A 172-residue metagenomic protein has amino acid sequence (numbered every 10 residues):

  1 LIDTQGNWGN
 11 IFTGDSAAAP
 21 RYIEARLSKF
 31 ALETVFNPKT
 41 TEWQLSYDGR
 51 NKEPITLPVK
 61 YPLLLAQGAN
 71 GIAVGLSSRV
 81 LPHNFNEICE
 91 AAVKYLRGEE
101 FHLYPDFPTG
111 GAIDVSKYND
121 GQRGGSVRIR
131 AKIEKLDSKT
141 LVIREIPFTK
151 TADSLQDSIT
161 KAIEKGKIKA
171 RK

Functional and structural regions predicted by a protein language model:
L1-G124: Catalytic phosphate-handling regions of large nucleic-acid enzymes and associated NTPases
S126-K172: Gly/Lys-enriched N-terminal cap/neck module of very large, oligomeric protein machines
